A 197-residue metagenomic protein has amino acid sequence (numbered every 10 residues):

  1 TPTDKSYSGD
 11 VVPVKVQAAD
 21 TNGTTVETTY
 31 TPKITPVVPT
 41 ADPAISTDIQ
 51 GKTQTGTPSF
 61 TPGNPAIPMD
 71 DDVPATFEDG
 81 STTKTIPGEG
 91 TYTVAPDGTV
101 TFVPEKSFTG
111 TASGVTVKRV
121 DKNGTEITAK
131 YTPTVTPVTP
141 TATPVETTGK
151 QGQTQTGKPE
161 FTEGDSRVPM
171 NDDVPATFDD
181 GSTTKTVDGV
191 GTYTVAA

Functional and structural regions predicted by a protein language model:
T1-E27, T82-A129, T183-A197: Acidic, turn/loop-rich segments in luminal/extracellular domains of secretory-pathway and cell-surface proteins
D4, P39, P68-D70, F77-E78 (+6 more regions): Serine/threonine-rich low-complexity intrinsically disordered regions
P13-D71, G114, K122-V174: Extracellular interdomain linkers/hinges and stalk-like, low-complexity segments in secreted or single-pass
P39-P43, A75, D79, G90-V94 (+3 more regions): Generic structural motif
N64-P87, D165-V187: Change to "...patches in solvent-exposed regions of secreted, membrane-anchored, or virion-exposed structural
